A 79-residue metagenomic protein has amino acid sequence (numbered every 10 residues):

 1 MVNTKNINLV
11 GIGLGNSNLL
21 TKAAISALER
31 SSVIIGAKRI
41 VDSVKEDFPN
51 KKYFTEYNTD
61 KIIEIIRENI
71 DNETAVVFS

Functional and structural regions predicted by a protein language model:
M1-S79: Class I S-adenosyl-L-methionine
